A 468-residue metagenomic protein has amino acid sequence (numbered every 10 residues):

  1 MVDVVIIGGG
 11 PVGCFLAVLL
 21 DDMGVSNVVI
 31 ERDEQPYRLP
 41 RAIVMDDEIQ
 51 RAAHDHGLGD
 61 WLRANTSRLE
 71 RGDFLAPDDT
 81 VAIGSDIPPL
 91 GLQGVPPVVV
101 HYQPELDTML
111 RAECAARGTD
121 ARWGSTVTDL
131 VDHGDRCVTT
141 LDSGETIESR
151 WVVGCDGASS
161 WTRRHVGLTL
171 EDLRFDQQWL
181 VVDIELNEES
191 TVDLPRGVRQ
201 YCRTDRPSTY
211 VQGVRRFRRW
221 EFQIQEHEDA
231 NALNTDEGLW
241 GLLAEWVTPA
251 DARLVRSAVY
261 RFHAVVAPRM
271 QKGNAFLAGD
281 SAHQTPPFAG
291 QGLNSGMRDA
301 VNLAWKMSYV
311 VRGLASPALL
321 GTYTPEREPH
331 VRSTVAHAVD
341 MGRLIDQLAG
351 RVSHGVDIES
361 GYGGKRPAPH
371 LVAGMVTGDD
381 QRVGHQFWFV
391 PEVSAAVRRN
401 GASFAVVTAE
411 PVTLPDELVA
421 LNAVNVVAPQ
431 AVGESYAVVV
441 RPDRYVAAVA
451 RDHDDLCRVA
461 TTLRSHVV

Functional and structural regions predicted by a protein language model:
V2, D142-W151: Core beta-strand elements of the Rossmann-like FAD/NAD(P) dinucleotide-binding domain in flavoenzyme oxidoreductases
V2-D3, I7, D22-M23, R32 (+6 more regions): Helical substrate-recognition/capping region of FAD-dependent monooxygenase/halogenase enzymes
G13-C14: N-terminal Rossmann-fold NAD(P) dinucleotide-binding loop
D21-R41: Glycine-rich FAD pyrophosphate-binding loop
R41, M45-E113: Active-site-adjacent segment of FAD-dependent monooxygenases/related oxidoreductases
N65, N231-G292, H330, T334-H337: FAD/FMN-dependent oxidoreductases across multiple families
A112, W151, C155-F262: Conserved FAD-binding catalytic core of PHBH/FMO-like flavoproteins
W123-C137: A conserved short coil-to-beta-strand element within the FAD-binding core of flavoproteins
